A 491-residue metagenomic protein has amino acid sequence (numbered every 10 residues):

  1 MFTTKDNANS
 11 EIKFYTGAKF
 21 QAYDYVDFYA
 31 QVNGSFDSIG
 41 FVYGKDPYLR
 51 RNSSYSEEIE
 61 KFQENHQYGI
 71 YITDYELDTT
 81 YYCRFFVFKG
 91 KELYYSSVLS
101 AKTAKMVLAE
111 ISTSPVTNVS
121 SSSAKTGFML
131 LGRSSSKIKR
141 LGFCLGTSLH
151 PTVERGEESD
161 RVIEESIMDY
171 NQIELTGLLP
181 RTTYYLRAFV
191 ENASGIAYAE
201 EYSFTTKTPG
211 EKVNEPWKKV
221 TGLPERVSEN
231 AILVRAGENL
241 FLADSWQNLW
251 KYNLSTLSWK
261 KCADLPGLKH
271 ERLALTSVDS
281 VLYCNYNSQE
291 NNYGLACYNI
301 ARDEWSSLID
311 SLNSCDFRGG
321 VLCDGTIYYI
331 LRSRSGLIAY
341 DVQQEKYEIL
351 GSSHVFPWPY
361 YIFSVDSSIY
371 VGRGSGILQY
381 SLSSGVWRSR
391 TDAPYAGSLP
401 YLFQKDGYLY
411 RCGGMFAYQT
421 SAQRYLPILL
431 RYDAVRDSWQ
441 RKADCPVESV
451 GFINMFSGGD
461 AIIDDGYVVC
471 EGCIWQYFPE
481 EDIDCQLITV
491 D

Functional and structural regions predicted by a protein language model:
M1-G210: Short, surface-exposed linear motifs at loops/turns and structural transition points
L108-S112, S121-K125, L130-L131, M168 (+3 more regions): Kelch-like beta-propeller repeat domains
